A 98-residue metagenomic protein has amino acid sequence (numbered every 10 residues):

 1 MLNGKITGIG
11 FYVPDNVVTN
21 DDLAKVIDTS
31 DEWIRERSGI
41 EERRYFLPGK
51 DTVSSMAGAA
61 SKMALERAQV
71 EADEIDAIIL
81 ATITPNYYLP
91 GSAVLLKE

Functional and structural regions predicted by a protein language model:
M1-I79, E98: Conserved "HGTGT" condensation-loop signature of ketosynthase/thiolase-family condensing enzymes that catalyze
I79-E98: Active-site-proximal gating segment of KS-fold condensing enzymes and close homologs
